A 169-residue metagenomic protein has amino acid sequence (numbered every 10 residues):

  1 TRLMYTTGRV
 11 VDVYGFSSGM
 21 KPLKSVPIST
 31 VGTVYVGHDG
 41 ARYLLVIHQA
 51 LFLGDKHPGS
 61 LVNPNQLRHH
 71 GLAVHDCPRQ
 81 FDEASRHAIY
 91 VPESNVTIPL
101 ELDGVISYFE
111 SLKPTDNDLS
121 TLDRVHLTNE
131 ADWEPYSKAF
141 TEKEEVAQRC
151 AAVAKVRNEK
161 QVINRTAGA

Functional and structural regions predicted by a protein language model:
L3-Y14, L23-A169: Aspartic protease core domain of the pepsin/retropepsin superfamily
